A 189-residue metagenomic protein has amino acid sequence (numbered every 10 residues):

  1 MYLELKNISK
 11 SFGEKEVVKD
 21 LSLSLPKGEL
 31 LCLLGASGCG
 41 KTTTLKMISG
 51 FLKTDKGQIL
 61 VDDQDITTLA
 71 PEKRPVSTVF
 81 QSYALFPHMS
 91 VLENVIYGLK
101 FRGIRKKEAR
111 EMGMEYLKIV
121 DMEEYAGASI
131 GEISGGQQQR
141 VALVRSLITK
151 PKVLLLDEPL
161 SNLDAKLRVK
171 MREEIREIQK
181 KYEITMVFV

Functional and structural regions predicted by a protein language model:
N7-S9, D20-S22, I148: Conserved N-terminal beta-strand of ABC nucleotide-binding domains
L34-A36: The feature captures the beta-strand-to-loop junction immediately N-terminal to the Walker
T42-T43: Conserved Walker
S49: Helix-to-loop junction immediately C-terminal to a conserved catalytic motif
G57-D65: Conserved ABC transporter NBD signature motif
P75-S77, L85-V189: ABC ATPase nucleotide-binding domains
